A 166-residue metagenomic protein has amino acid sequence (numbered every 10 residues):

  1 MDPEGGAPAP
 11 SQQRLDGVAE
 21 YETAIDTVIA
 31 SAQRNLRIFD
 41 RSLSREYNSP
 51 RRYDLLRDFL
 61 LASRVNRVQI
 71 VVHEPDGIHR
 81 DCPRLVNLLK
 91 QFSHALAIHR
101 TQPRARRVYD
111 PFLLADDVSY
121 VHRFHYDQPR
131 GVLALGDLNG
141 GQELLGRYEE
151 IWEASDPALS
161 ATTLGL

Functional and structural regions predicted by a protein language model:
M1-R37, R41-L166: PLD/PLD-like phosphodiesterase catalytic module centered on the HKD motif
